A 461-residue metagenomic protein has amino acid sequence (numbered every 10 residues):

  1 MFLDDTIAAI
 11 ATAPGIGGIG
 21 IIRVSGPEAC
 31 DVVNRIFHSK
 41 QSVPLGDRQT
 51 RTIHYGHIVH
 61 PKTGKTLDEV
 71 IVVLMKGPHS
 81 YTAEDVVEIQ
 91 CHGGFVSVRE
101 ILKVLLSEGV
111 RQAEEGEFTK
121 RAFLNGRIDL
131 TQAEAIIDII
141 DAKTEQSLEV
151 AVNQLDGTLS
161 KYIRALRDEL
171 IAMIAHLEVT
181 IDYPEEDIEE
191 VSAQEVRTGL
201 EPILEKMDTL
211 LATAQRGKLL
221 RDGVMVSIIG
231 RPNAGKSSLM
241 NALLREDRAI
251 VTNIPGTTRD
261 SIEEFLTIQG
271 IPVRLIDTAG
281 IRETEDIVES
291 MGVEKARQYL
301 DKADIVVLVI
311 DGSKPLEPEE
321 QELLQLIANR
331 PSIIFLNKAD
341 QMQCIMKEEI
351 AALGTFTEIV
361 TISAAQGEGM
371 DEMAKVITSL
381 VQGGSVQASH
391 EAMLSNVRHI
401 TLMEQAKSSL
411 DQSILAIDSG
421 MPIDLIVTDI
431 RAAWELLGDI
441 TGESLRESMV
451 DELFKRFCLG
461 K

Functional and structural regions predicted by a protein language model:
M1-E149, N153, G157, I333: A glycine-rich (often HGG/GG-containing) alpha/beta subdomain
F2-I10, P14, L148-T267, T284-D286 (+2 more regions): C-terminal-of-GTPase-core extension/linker across diverse P-loop GTPases
S25-G26, G94, P255, G312-S313 (+1 more regions): Short beta->alpha junction loops/turns
H54-L67, V72-K76, G256-T284, K302-I305: Switch I (G2) and immediately adjacent beta-strands of P-loop GTPase domains
R111, P272-R274, E358: Conserved beta-strand segments of alpha/beta enzyme cores
L244, A279-G280, D304, D311 (+1 more regions): Short glycine-/small-residue-rich Rossmann-like dinucleotide-binding loops
L275, V309, F335-K338: Generic enzyme active-site microenvironment
E289-S313: Inter-motif core of Ras-like GTPase G domains
